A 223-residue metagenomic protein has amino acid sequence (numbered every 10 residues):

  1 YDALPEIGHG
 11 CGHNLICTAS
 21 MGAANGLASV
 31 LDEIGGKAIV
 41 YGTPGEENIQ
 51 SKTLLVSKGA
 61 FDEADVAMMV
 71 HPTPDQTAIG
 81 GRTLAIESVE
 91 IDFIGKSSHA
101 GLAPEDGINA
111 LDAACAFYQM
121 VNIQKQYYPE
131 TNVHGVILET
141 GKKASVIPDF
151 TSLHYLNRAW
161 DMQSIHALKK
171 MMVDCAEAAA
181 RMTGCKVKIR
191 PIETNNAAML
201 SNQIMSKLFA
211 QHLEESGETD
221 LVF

Functional and structural regions predicted by a protein language model:
Y1-E6, T219-F223: Proteins with a high burden of low-complexity, intrinsically disordered sequence enriched in S/T/G/P/A and R, requiring
D2-G10, N14-L15, S20, D32-P148: Histidine/acidic-residue-rich, glycine-tolerant segments that coordinate divalent metal ions
S20-A28: Histidine-anchored nucleotide/phosphate-binding helix
C115-F223: Metal-dependent amide/peptide-bond hydrolase catalytic core, centered on the "pita-bread" metallohydrolase fold
